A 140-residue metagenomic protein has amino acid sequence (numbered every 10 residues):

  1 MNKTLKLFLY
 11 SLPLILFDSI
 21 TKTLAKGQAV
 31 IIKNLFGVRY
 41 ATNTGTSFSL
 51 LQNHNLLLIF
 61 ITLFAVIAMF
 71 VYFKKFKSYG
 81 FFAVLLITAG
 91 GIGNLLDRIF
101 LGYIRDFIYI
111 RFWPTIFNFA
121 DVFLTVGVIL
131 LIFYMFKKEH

Functional and structural regions predicted by a protein language model:
M1-H140: Alpha-helical transmembrane bundles and membrane-interface segments of multipass inner-membrane proteins
